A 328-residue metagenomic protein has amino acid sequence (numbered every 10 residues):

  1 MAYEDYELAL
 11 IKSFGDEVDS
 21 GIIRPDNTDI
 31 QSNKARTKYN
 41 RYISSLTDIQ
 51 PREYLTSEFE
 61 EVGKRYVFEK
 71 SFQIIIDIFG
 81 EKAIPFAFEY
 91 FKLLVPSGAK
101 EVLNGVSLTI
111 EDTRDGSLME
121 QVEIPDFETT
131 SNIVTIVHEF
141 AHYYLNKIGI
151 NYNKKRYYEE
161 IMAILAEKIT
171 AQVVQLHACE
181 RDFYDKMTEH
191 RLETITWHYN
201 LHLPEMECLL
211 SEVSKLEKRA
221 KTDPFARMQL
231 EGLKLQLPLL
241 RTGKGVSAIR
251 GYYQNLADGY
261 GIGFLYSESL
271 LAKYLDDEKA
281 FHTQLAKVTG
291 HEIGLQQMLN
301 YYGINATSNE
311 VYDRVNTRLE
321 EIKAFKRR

Functional and structural regions predicted by a protein language model:
A2-E120, N305-T307, R318-K326: Contiguous, non-catalytic segments that form substrate-binding/exosite surfaces or channel walls
E7-I30, K38-I49, D223-R328: C-terminal, non-catalytic "cap/extension" segments appended to globular domains
K70, I74-I78, E139, Y143 (+7 more regions): Generic, well-ordered alpha-helical scaffold segments in large soluble proteins
L93-L103, S117, I148-N151, I161 (+1 more regions): Acidic/histidine-enriched, beta-strand-rich ligand/metal-binding domains
D115-I136, N151: Short pre-active-site segment immediately N-terminal to the catalytic Zn-binding motif
T135, E139, Y143, K147 (+1 more regions): Catalytic glutamate of the conserved HExxH
G149, N153-T194, G263: Post-HExxH zinc-binding segment in Zn-dependent metallohydrolases
Q175-Y253: Long, amphipathic alpha-helical stalk/connector segments used for oligomerization, subunit docking, or mechanical
